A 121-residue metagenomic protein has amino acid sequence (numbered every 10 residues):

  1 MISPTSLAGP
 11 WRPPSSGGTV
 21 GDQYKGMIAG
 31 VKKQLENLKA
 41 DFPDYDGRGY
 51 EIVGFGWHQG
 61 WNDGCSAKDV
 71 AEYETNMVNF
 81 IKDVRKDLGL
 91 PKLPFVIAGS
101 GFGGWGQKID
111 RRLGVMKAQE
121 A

Functional and structural regions predicted by a protein language model:
M1-A121: Cell-envelope and extracellular/periplasmic
